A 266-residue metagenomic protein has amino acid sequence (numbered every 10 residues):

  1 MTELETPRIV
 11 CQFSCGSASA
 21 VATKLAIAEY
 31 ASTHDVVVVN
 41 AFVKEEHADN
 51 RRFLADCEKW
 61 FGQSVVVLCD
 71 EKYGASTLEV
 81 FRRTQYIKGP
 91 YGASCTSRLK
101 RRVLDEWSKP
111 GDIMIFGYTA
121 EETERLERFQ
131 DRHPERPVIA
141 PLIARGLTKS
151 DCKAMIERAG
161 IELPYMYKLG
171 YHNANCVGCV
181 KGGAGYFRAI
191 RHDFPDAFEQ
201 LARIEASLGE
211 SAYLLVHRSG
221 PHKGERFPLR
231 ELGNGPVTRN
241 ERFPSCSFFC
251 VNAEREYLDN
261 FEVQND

Functional and structural regions predicted by a protein language model:
M1-D266: Nucleotide-activated chemistry modules centered on ATP-dependent adenylation/adenylyltransferase
